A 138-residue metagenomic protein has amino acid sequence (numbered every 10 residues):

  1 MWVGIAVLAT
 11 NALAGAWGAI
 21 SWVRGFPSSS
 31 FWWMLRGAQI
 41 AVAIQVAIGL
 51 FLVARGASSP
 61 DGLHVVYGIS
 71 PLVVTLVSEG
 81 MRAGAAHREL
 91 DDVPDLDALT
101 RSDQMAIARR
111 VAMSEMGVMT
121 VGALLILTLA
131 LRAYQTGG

Functional and structural regions predicted by a protein language model:
M1-G138: Polytopic transmembrane helical bundles with strong interfacial aromatic enrichment
